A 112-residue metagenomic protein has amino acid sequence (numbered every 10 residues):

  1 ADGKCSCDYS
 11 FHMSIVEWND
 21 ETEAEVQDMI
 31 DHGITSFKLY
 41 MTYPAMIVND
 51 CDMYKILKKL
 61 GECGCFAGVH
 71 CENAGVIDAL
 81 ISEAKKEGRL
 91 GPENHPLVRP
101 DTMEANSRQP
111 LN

Functional and structural regions predicted by a protein language model:
A1-T22, K38-A45: Metal-cofactor-binding active-site regions of metalloenzymes
E21-Y40, A45-N112: Histidine/acidic residue-rich metal-binding segments in metalloenzymes
